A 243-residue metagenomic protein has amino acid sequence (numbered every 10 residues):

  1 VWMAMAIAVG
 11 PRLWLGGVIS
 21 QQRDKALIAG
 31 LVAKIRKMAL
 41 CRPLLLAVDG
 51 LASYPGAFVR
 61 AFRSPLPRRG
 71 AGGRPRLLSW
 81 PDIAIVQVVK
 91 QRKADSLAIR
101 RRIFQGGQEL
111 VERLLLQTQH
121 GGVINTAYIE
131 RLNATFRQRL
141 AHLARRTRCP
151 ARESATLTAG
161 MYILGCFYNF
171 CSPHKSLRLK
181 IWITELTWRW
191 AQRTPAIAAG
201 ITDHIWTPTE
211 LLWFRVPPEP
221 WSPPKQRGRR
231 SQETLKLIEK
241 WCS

Functional and structural regions predicted by a protein language model:
V1-S243: Residue-level recognition of single "structural anchor" positions that define or cap local secondary structure
